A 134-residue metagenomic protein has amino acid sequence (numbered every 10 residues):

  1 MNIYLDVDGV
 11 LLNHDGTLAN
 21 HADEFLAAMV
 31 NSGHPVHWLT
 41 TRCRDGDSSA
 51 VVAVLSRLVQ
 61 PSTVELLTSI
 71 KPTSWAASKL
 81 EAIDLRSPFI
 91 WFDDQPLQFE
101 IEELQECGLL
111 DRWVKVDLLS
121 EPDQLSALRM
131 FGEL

Functional and structural regions predicted by a protein language model:
M1-A77: Alpha-helical substrate-recognition element adjacent to the catalytic core
V52-L134: C-terminal cap/substrate-recognition subdomain and adjoining C-terminal extension of metal-dependent phosphatase-like
